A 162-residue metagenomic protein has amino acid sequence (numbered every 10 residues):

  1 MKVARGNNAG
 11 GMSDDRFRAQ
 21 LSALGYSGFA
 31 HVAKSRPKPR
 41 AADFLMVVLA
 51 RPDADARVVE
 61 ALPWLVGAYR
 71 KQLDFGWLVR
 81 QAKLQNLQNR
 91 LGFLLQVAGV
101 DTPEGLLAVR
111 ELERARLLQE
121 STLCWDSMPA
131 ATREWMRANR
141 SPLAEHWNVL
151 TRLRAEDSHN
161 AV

Functional and structural regions predicted by a protein language model:
M1-A9: Basic, Lys/Arg-rich alpha-helical nucleic-acid-recognition elements, primarily the DNA-binding modules of transcription
N8-G11, L49: Short, well-ordered helical secondary-structure segments
M12, F17-A19: Long, low-complexity intrinsically disordered regions in eukaryotic proteins
D14, N86, N148-L150: General helical secondary-structure elements
L21-L24: Outer-membrane beta-barrel initiation region
Y26-Q119: Mid-protein regulatory/catalytic core that forms ligand/cofactor-binding pockets and protein-protein interaction
E104-V162: Charge-dense, extended regions
